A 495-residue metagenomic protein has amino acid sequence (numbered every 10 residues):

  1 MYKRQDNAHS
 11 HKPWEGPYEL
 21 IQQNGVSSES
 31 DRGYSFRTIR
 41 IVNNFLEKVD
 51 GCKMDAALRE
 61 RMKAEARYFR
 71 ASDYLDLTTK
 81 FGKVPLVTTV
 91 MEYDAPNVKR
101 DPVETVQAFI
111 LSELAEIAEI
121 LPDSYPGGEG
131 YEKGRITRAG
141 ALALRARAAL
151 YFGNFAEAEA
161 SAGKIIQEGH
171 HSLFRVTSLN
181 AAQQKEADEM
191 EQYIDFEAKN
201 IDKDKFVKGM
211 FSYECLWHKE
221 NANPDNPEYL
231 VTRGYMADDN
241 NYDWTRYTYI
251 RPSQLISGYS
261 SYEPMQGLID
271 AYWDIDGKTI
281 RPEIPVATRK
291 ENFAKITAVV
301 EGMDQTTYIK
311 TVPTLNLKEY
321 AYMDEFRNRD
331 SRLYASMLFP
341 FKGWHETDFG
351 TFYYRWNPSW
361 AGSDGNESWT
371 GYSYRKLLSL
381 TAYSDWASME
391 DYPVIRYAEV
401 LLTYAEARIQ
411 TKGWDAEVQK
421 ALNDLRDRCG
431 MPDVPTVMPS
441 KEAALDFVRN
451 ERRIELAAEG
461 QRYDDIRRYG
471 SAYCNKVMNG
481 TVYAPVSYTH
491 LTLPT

Functional and structural regions predicted by a protein language model:
M1-Q5, T489-T495: Conserved small/polar residues in nucleotide/adenosyl-binding loops
K3-S10, A139, A149-Y353: An aromatic- and glycine-enriched ligand-binding surface/loop that stacks and positions planar moieties
D6-F81, A95-A108, L114-E129, E301 (+8 more regions): Conserved, well-structured interaction surfaces
S35-T38, F109-L111, A182-W273, G350 (+6 more regions): Long, intrinsically disordered, low-complexity segments
F155, W414-D415: TPR-repeat structural position
